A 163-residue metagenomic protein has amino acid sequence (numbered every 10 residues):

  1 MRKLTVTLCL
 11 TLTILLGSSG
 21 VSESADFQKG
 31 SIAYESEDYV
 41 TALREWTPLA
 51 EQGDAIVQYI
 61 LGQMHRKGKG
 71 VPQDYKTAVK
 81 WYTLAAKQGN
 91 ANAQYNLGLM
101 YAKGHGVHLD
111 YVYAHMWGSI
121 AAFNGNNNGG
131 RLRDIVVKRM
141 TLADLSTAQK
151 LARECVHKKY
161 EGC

Functional and structural regions predicted by a protein language model:
M1-T5: Positively charged n-region of N-terminal signal peptides that target proteins for export
T7-G17: Bacterial N-terminal signal peptides
S18-A25, M140-A143: TPR-adjacent "capping" and linker segments in tetratricopeptide-repeat scaffold/adaptor proteins
S24, I56, I60, N92 (+2 more regions): Start-of-helix register in tetratricopeptide repeats
D26-A33, E45-L49, Q58-K67, N96-K103 (+1 more regions): Hydrophobic face of amphipathic alpha-helices that form TPR/SEL1-like repeat modules and related alpha-solenoid
A33-D38, E51-D54, K67-K69, D74 (+8 more regions): Short helix-capping/linker turns of helical repeat alpha-solenoids
N127-C163: Terminal, low-structured helical/coil segments at or just beyond the last alpha-helical repeat
